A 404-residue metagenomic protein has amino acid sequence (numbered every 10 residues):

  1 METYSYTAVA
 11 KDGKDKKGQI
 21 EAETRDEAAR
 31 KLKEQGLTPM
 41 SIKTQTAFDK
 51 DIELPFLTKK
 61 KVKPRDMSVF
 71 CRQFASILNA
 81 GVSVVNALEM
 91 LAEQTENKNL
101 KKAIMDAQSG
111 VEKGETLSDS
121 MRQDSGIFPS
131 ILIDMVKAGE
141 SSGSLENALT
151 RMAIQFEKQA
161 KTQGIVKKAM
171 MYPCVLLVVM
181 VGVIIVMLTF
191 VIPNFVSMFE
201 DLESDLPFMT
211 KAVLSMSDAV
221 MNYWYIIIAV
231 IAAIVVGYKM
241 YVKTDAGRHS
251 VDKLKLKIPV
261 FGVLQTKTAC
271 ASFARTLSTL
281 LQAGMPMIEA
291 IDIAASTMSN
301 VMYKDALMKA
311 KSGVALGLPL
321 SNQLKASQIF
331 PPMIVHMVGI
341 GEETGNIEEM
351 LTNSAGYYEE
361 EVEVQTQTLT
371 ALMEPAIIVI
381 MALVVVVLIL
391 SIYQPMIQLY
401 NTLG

Functional and structural regions predicted by a protein language model:
M1-V175, D252, L256-E374: Catalytic metal-binding core of the metallo-beta-lactamase
K60, A80, E93, G110 (+8 more regions): Alpha-helical transmembrane segments
N97, N222, I226, G247-R248: Membrane-interface starts of transmembrane alpha-helices
K101, T189, T210, D245-R248 (+1 more regions): Non-catalytic, surface-exposed connector residues within folded enzymatic/regulatory domains
K161-M240, E360-G404: Bilayer-spanning, highly hydrophobic alpha-helical transmembrane segments
S197-F208, D245-V263: Membrane interface segments of multi-pass transport proteins and intramembrane proteases
I226-A246, Q282-T297: Alpha-helical membrane-embedding segments and immediately adjacent membrane-interface amphipathic helices
